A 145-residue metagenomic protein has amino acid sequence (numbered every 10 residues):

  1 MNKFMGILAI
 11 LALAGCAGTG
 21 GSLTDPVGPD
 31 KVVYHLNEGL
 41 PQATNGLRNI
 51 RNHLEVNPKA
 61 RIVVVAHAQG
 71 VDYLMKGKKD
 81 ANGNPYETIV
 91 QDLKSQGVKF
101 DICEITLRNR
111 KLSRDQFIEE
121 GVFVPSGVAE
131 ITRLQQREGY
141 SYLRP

Functional and structural regions predicted by a protein language model:
F4-L13: Sec-dependent N-terminal signal peptides
G6, P29, V33, Y86 (+1 more regions): A near-ubiquitous, low-amplitude feature marking generic local secondary-structure context
T19-V65, V71-Y73: N-terminal secretory signal peptides
K78-P145: A cross-taxonomic marker for long C-terminal extensions/tails that follow the last structured domain
